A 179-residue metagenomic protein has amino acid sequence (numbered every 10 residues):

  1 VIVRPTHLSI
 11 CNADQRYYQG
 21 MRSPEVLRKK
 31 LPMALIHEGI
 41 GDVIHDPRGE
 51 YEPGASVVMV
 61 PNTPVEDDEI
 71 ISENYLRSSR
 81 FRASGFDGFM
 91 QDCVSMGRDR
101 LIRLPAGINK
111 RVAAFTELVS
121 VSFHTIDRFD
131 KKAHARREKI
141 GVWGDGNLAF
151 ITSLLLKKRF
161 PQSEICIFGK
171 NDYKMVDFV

Functional and structural regions predicted by a protein language model:
I2-L8, R22-E66, P105-G107: Glycine-rich beta-strand-centered segment in the early N-terminal region that forms part of a ligand/cofactor-binding
H7, N62-T63, R100, G146 (+1 more regions): Flexible, active-site-proximal loop/turn residues at the rims of small-molecule/cofactor binding pockets and catalytic
A13-Q19: Cytochrome P450 core scaffold surrounding the K-helix E-X-X-R motif and the conserved "meander" helix-loop region
P61-I140: NAD(P)H dinucleotide-binding glycine-rich loop of Rossmann-like/cofactor-binding domains, especially the beta1-alpha1
I108-V179: Mid-domain Rossmann-like dinucleotide-binding core that forms the NAD(H)/NADP(H) cofactor-binding site
